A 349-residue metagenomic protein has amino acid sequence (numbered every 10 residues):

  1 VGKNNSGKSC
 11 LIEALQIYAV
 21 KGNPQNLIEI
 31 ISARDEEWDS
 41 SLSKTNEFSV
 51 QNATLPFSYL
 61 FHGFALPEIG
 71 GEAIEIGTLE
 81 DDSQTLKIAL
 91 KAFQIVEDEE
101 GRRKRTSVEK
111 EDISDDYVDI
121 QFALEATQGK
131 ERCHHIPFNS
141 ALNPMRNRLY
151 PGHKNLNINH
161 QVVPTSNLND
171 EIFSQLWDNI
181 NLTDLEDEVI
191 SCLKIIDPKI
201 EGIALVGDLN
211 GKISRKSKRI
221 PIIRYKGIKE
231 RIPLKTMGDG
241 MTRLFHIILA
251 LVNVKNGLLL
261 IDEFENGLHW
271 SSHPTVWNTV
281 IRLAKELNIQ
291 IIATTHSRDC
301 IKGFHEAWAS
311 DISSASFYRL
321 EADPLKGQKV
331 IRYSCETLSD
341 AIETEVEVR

Functional and structural regions predicted by a protein language model:
V1-Y18, S32: Pre-Walker A-like glycine/lysine-rich segment at the N-terminus of P-loop NTPase domains
K21-H246, L258, A315-S316, E321-R349: Phosphate-coordinating catalytic segments in nucleotide- and nucleic-acid-processing enzymes
K255-G257, N288-I292: Loop/turn-to-beta-strand initiation segments
D262-F264: Walker B catalytic acidic pair
V276-V280: Conserved hydrophobic alpha-helix in the ABC-type ATPase nucleotide-binding domain
T294-H296: H-loop/switch region of ABC-family ATPase nucleotide-binding domains
